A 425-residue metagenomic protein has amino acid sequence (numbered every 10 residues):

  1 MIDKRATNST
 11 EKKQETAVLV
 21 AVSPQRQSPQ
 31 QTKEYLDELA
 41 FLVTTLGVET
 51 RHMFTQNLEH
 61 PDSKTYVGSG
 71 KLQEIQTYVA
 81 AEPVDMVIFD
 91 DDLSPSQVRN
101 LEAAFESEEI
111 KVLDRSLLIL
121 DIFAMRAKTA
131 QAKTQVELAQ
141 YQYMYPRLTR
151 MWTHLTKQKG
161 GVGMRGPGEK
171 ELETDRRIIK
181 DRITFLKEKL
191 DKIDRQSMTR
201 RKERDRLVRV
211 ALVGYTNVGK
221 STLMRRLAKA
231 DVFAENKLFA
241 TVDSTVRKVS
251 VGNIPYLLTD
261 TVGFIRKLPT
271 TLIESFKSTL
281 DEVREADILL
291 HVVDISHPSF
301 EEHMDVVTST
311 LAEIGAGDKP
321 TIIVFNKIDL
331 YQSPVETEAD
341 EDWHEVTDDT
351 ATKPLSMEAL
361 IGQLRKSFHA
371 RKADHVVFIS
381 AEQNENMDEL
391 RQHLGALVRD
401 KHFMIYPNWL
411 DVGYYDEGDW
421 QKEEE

Functional and structural regions predicted by a protein language model:
M1-R115, I119: N-terminal accessory targeting/assembly segments
M1-V20, A40, P146-V218, M224-R225 (+2 more regions): C-terminal-of-GTPase-core extension/linker across diverse P-loop GTPases
I2-K4, K202-D205, L227-Y256, T270-S275 (+2 more regions): Switch I (effector-binding) loop of TRAFAC-class P-loop GTPase G-domains
I2-T7, K33-D37, H60-T77, D243-S244 (+2 more regions): Switch II of P-loop NTPase G domains
E11-K12, V79-A81, K248-G252, L257 (+4 more regions): Conserved catalytic network of the ASCE P-loop NTPase/AAA+ motor domain
Q25-R26, D62, D92-P95, R284-D305 (+2 more regions): Conserved Switch II/interswitch segment of TRAFAC-class P-loop GTPases
Q27-Q30, D62-T65, P95-N100, L120-A124 (+4 more regions): Switch/connector loops and helix/strand junctions flanking conserved nucleotide-binding motifs in nucleotide-processing
S116-V136: Short alpha-helix plus adjacent loop in nuclease-associated cores
